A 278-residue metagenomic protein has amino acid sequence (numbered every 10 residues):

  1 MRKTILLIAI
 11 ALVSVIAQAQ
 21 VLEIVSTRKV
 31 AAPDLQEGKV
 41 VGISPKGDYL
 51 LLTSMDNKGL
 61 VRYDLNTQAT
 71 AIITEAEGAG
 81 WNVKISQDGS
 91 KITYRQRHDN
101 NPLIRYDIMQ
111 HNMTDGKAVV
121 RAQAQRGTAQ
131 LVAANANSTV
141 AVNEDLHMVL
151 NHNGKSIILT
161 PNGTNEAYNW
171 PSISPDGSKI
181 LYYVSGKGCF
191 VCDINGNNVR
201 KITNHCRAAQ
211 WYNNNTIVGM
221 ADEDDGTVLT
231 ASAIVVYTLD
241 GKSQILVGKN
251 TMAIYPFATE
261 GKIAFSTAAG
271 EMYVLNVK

Functional and structural regions predicted by a protein language model:
T4-V13: Sec-dependent N-terminal signal peptides
V15-A19: Sec/Tat signal peptide C-region and signal peptidase I cleavage site
Q20-K278: Sequence signature of WD/YWTD-type beta-propeller architectures
